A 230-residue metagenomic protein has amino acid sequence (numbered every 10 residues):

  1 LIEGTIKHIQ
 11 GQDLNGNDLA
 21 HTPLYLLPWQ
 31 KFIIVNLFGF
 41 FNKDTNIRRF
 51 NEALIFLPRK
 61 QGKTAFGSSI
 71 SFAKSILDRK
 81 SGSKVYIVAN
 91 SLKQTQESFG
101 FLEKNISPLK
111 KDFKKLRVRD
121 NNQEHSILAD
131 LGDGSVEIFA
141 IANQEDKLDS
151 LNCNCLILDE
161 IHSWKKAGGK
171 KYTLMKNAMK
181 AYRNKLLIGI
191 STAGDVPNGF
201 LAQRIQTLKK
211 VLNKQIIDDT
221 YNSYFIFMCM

Functional and structural regions predicted by a protein language model:
L1-M230: Phosphate/NTP-binding elements of NTP-utilizing enzymes
